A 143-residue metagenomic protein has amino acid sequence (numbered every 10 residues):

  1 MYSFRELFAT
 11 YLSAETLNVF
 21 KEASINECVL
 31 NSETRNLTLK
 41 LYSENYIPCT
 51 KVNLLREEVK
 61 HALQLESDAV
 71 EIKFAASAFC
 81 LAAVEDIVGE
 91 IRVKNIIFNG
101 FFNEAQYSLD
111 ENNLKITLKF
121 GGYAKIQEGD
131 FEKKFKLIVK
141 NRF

Functional and structural regions predicted by a protein language model:
M1-F143: Polybasic interaction patches
